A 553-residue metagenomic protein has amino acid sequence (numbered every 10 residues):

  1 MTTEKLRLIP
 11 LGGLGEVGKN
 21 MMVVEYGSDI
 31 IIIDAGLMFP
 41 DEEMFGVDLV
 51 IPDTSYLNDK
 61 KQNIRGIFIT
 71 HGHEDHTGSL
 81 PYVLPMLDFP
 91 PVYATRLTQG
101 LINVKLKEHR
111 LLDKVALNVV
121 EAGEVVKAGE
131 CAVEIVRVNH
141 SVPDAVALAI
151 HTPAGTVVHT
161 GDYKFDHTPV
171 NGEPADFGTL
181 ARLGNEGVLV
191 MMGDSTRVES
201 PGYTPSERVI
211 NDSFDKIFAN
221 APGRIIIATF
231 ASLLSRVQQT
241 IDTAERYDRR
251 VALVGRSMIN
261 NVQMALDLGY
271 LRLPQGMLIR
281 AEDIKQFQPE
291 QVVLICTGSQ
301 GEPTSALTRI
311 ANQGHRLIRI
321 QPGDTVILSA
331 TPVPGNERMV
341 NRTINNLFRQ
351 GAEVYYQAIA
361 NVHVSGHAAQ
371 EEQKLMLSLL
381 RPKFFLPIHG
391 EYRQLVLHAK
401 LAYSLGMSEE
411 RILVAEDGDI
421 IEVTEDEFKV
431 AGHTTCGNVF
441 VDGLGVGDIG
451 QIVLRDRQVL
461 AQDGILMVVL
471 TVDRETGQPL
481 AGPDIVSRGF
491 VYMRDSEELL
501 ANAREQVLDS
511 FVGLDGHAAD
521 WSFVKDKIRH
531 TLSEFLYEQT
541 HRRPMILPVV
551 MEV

Functional and structural regions predicted by a protein language model:
M1-F68, H73-F287, S305-R319, R338-R342: His/Asp/Glu-rich metal-coordinating catalytic cores of metallo-dependent phosphodiesterases/hydrolases acting on
L14, M38-E42, N63-I64, Y356-I359 (+4 more regions): A glycine- and charged-residue-rich anion-binding loop/surface
Y93, L386, L547: Short glycine-rich phosphate-binding loop at a beta-alpha junction
L106, A402, L536: Conserved hydrophobic residues forming the short capping helix/wall of the S-adenosyl-L-methionine
E121, E416, R542-I546: Short Gly/Ser/Thr- and Asp/Glu-enriched loop/turn motifs at secondary-structure junctions
E199-S329, V333-N502, Q506-W521, K525 (+1 more regions): Hard-cation-handling environments
A518-V553: C-terminal tails and terminal domains of large nucleic-acid-associated and other macromolecular-machine proteins
